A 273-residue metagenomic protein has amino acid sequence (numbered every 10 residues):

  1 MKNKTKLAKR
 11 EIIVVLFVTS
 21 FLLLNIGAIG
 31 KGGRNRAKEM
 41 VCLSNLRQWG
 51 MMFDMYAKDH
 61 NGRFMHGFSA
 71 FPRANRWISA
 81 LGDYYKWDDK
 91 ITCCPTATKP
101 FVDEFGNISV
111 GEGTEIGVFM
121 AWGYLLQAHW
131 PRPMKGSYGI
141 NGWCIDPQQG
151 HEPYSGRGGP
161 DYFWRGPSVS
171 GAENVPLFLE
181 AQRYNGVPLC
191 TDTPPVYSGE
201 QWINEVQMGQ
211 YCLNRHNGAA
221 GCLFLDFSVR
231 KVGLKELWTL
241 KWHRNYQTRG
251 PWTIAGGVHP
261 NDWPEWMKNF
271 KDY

Functional and structural regions predicted by a protein language model:
K2-S44: Amphipathic alpha-helical segments typified by the pilin-like N-terminal helix that continues immediately C-terminal
M40-Y273: Short, well-structured segments within or immediately adjacent to enzyme catalytic domains that line ligand-binding
